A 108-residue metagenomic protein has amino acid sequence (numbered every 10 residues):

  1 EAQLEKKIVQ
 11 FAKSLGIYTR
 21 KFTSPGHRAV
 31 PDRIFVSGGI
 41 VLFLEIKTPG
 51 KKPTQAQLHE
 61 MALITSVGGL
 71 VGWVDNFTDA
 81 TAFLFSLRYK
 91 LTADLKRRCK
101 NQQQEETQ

Functional and structural regions predicted by a protein language model:
E1-Q108: Catalytic phosphate/metal-binding cores of nucleic-acid and nucleotide-processing enzymes, i.e., regions that mediate
